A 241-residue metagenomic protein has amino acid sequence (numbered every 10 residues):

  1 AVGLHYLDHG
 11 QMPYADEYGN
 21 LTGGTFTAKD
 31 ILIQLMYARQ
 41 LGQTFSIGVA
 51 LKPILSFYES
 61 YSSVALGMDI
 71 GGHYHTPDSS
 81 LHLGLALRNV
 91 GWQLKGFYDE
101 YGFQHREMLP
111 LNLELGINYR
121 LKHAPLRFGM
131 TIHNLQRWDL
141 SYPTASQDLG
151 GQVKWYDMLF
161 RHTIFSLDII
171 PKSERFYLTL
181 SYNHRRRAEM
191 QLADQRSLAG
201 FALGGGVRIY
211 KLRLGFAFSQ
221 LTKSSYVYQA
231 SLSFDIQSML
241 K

Functional and structural regions predicted by a protein language model:
A1-K241: Subset of outer-membrane beta-barrel
